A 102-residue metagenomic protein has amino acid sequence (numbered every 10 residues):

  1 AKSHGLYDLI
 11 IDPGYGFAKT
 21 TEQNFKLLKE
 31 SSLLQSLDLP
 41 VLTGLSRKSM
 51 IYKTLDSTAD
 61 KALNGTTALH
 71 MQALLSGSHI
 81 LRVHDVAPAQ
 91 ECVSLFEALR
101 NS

Functional and structural regions predicted by a protein language model:
S3-Y7, A18-S102: Active-site-adjacent loop and "lid" segments of alpha/beta metabolic enzymes
Y15: Active-site metal-binding loops of divalent metal-dependent hydrolases
